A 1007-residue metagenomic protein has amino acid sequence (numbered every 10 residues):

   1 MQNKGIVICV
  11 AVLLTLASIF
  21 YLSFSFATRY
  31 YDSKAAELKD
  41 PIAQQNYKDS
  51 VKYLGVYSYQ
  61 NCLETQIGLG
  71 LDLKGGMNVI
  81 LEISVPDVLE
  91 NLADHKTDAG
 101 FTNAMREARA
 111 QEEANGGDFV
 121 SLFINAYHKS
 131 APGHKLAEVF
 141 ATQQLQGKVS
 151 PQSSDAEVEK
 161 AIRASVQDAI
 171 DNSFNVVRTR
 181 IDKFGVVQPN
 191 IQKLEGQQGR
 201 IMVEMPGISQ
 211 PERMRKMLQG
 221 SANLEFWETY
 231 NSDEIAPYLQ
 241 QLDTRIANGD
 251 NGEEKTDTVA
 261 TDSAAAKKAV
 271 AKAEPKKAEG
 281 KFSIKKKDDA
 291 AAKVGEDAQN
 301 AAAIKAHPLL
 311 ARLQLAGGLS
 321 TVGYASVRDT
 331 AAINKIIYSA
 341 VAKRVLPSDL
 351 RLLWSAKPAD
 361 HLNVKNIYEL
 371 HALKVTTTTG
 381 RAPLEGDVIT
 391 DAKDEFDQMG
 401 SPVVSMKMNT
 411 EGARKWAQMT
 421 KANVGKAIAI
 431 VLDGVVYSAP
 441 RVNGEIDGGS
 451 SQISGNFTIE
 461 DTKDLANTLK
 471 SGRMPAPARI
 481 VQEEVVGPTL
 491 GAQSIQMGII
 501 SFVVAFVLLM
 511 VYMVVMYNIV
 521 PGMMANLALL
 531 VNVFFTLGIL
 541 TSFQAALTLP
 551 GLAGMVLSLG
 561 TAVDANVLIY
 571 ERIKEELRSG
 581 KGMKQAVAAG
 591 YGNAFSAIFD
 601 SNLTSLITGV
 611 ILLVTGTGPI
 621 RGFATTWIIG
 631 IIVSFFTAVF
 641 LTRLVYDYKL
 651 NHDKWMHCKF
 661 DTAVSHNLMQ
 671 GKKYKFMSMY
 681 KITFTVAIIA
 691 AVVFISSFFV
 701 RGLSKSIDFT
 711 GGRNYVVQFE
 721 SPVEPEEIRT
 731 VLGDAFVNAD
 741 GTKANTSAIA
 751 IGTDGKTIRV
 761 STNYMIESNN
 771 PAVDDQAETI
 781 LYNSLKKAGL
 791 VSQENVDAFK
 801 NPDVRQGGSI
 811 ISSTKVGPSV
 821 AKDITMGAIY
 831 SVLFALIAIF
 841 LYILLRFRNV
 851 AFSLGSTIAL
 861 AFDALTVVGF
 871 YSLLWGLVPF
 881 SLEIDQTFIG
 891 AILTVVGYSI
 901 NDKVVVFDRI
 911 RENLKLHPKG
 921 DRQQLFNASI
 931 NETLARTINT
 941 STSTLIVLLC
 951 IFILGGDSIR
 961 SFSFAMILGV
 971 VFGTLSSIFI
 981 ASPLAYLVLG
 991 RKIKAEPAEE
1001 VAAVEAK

Functional and structural regions predicted by a protein language model:
M1-I67, E90-H128, A156, F640-F694 (+2 more regions): Interfacial helix-loop-helix hairpins and adjacent transmembrane helices of multi-pass alpha-helical membrane proteins
Q2-K4, V404-S405, N409-V424, I428-A429 (+4 more regions): Interfacial segments of transmembrane alpha-helices in multi-pass membrane proteins
V12-T15, G522-Q544, M555-A562, F623-A638 (+3 more regions): Small-residue-enriched core segments of transmembrane alpha-helices in multipass membrane transport and channel
L22-Y31, D49, T65-M77, L81-D433 (+5 more regions): Non-transmembrane, solvent-exposed regions of membrane trafficking/translocation machinery
V177, T489-L509, T561, K581-T617 (+11 more regions): Pore- and gate-forming transmembrane helices of large, multi-pass membrane proteins
E204, G448-Q452, E460-V507, I780 (+2 more regions): Juxtamembrane "pre-transmembrane" interface segments
V531, G538-I539, E575-S596, D600-A687 (+2 more regions): Hydrophobic alpha-helical transmembrane segments of membrane transport and translocation systems, primarily multi-pass
G560-T604, D647-W655, S872, V878-T940 (+1 more regions): Cytosolic juxtamembrane regions of multi-pass inner-membrane proteins
